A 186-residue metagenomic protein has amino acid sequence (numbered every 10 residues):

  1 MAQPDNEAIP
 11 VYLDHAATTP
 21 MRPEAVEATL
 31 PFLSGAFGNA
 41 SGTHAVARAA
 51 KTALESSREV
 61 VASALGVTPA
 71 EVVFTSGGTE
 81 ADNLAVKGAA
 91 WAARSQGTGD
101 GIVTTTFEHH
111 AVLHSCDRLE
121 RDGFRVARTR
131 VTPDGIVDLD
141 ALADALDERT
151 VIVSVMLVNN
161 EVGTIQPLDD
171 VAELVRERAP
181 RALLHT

Functional and structural regions predicted by a protein language model:
M1-T186: Pyridoxal 5′-phosphate
